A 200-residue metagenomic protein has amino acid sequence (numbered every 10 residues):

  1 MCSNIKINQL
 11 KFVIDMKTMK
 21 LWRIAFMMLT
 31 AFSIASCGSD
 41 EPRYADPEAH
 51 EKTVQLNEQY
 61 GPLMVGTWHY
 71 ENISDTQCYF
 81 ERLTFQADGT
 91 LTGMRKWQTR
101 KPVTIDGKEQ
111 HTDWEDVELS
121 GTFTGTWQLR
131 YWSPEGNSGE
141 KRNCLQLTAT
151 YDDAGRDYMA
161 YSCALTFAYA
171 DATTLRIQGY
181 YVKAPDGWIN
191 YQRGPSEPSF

Functional and structural regions predicted by a protein language model:
V13-A25: Bacterial N-terminal signal peptides that target proteins for export
S33-S36: C-terminal motif of bacterial Sec signal peptides marking the signal peptidase cleavage site
G38-E41: Bacterial signal peptide processing site
R43-T53, V117-E135, A170-F200: Edge beta-strand at a domain terminus
Y44-H69: N-terminal helix-cap/turn-to-beta initiation motif at the start of protein domains
Q77-E140: N-terminal glycine/threonine-rich, aromatic-flanked beta-hairpin/loop signature
G139-T166: An anionic, turn-rich surface loop/hairpin at beta-sheet edges that serves as a generic interaction/coordination patch
